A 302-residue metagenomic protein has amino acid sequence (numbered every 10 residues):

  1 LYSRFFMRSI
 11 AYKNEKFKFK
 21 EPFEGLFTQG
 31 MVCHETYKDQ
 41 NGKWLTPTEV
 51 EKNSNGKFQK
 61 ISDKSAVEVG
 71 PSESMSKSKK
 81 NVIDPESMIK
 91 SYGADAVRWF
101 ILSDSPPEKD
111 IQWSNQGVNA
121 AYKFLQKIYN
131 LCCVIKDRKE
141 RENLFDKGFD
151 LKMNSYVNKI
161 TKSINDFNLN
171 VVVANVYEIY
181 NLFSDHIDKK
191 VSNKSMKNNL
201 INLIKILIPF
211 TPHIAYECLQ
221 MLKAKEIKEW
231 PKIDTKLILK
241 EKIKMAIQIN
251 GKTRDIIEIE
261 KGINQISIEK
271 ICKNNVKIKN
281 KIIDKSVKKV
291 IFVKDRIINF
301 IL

Functional and structural regions predicted by a protein language model:
L1-F6, I10-F23, S87-E258, I291-I297: Helix-rich, typically C-terminal accessory recognition domains appended to large enzymatic cores
I10-F17, K277-V287: Active-site phosphate-binding and catalytic loops of NTP-dependent enzymes
Q29-K38, I208: Short, conserved secondary-structure transition motifs
M31-H34, K80, K136: Surface-exposed, flexible loop/turn segments at secondary-structure boundaries
T36-A94, E108-N119, K236-L239, T253 (+1 more regions): Conserved phosphate-binding loops in nucleotide/dinucleotide-binding enzymes
I257, K261-I282: A short, contiguous, amphipathic alpha-helix enriched in charged residues
N280-L302: Cysteine/selenocysteine-centered motifs that mediate thiol-based redox chemistry or coordinate metal-sulfur cofactors
